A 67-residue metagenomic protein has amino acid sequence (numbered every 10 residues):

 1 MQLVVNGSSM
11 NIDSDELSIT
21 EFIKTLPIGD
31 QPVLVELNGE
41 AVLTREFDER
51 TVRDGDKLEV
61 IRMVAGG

Functional and structural regions predicted by a protein language model:
M1-G66: Ubiquitin-like/PB1-type beta-grasp interaction modules and other compact soluble beta-rich domains
